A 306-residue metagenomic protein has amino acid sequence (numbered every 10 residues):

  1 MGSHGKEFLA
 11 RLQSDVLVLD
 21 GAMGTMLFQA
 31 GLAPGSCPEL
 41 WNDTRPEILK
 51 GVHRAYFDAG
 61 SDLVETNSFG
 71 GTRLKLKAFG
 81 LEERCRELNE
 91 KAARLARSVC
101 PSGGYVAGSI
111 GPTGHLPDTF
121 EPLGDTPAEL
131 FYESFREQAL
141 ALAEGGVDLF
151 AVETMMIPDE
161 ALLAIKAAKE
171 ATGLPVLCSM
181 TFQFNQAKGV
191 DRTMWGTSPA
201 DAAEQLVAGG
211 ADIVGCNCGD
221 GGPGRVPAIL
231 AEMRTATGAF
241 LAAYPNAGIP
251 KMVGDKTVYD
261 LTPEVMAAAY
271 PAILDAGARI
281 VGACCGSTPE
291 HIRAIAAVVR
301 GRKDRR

Functional and structural regions predicted by a protein language model:
M1-R306: Domain-level signal for soluble alpha/beta catalytic cores
